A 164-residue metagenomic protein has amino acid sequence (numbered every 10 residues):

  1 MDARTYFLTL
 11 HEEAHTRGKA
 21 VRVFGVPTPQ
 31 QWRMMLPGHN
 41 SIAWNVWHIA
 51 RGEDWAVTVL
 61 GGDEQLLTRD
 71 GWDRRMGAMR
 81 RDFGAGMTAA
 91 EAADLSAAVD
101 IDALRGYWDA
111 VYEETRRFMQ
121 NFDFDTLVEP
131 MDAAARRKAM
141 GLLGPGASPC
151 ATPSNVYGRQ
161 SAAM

Functional and structural regions predicted by a protein language model:
M1-T16: Terminal targeting/low-complexity segments that flank the catalytic cores of oxidoreductases
D2, D100-D102, S161: Alpha-helix capping and helix-coil boundary motifs
L8, E12, V21, P29-M87 (+4 more regions): Short, contiguous alpha-helical
D94-Y107: A short, structured beta-strand-centered segment in the mid-to-C-terminal lobe of catalytic cores from group-transfer
